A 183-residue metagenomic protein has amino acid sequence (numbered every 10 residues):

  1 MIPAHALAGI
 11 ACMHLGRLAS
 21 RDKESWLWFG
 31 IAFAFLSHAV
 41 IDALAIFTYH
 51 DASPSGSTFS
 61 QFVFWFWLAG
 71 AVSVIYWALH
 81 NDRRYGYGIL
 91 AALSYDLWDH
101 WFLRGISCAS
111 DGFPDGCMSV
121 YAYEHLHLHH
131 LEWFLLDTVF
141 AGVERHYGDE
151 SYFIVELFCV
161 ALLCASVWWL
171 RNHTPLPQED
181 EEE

Functional and structural regions predicted by a protein language model:
M1-E183: N-terminal membrane-targeting hydrophobic helices
